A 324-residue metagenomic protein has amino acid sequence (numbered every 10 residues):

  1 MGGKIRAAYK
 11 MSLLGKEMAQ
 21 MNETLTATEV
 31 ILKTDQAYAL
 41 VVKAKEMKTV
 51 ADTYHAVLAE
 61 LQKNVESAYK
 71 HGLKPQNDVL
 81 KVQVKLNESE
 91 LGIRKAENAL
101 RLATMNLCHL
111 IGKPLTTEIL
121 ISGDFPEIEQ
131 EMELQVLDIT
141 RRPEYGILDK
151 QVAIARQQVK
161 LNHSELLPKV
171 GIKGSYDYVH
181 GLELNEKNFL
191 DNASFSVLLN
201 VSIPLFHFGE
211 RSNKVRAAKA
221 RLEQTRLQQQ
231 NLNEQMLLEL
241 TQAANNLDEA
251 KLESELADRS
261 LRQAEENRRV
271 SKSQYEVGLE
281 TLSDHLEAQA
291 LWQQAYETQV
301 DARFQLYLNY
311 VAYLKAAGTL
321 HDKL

Functional and structural regions predicted by a protein language model:
M1-L25, E29, G146, E165-F195 (+2 more regions): Small/polar (Gly/Ser/Thr/Ala-rich) solvent-exposed segments that form structured loops/beta-strands/short helices used
L13, Q76-K85, R216, L282-A290: Short, charged, amphipathic alpha-helical segments
M21-E23, E29-I139, N246, A250 (+2 more regions): Periplasmic alpha-helical coiled-coil/stalk elements that build and connect Gram-negative outer-membrane
T26, V30-T49, E60, S67 (+4 more regions): Amphipathic alpha-helical coiled-coil segments
L91-R94, N98, Y176, E183-L184 (+4 more regions): Outer-membrane beta-barrel domain signature
L107, V197-I203, A302: Residues on the lipid-exposed face of transmembrane beta-strands in outer-membrane beta-barrel proteins
K113-S175, K323-L324: Amphipathic alpha-helical coiled-coil scaffold segments and their short linker/junction regions
